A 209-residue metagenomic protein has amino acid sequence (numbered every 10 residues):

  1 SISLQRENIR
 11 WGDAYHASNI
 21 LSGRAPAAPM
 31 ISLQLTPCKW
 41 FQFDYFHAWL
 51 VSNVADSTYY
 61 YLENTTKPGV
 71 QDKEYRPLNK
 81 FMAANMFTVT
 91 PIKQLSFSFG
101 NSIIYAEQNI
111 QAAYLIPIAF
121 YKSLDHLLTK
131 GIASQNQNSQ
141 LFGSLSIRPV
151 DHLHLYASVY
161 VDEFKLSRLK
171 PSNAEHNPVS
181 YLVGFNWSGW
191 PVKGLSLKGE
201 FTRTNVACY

Functional and structural regions predicted by a protein language model:
L4: Carbohydrate-recognition loop of C-type lectin domains
E7-W11, H16-A27: Aromatic-lined, polymer-binding surfaces characteristic of secreted/periplasmic polysaccharide-degrading enzymes
R10, A25-Y209: Signature for the C-terminal beta-barrel architecture of outer-membrane proteins
